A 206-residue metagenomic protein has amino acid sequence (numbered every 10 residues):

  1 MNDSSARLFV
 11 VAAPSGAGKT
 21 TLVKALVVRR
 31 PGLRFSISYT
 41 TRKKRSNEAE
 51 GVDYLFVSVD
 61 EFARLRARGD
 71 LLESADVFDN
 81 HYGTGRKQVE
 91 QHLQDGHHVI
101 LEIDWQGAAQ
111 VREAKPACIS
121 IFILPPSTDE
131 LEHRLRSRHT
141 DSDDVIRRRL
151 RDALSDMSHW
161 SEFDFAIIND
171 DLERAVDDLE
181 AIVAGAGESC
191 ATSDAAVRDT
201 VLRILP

Functional and structural regions predicted by a protein language model:
M1-L8, P31: Extreme N-terminal, non-catalytic leader segments that precede Walker-type/kinase nucleotide-binding cores
N2, T140-D141, S158-P206: NTP-dependent small-molecule kinase module
A12-P14: P-loop (Walker A) phosphate-binding loop of NTP-binding proteins
K19: Conserved lysine of the Walker
L22-V23: Post-Walker A alpha-helix
V27-S36: Post-Walker A helix-loop "phosphate-sensing" segment adjacent to the P-loop in P-loop NTPases
S38-V99, W105-A109: ATP-dependent small-molecule kinase phosphotransfer cores that center on conserved nucleotide phosphate-binding segments
V99-D104, E113-R138, I168-N169: Conserved phosphate-donor/acceptor-positioning beta-strand/loop module used by diverse small-molecule
